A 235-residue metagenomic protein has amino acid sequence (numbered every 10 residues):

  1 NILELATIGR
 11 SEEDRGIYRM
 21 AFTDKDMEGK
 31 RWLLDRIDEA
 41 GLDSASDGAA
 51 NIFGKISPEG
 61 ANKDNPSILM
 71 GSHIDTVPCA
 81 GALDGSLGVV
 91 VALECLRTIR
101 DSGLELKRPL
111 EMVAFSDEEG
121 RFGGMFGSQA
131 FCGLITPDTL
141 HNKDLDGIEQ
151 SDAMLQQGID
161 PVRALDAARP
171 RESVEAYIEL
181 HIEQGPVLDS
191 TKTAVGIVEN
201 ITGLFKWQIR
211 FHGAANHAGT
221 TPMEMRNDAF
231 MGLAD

Functional and structural regions predicted by a protein language model:
N1, K25, G29-L33, P66 (+7 more regions): General structural feature for long, well-ordered alpha-helical segments within catalytic domains of soluble enzymes
N1-A80: Acidic/His- and Gly-rich active-site-bordering loop/insert found across diverse amide/peptide-bond hydrolases
I2, A6-G9, A40-G41, L96-G103 (+6 more regions): Structural signal for hydrophobic packing residues in well-ordered secondary-structure cores of soluble enzyme domains
A21-F22, D84, T139: A generic structural signal for short
A40, K63-I68, E105-L110, E172-A176 (+1 more regions): Short coil/turn connectors at secondary-structure junctions
M70, C79-E119, F205-F211, H217 (+1 more regions): Alpha-helical metal-binding/catalytic segments enriched in His/Glu/Asp
D117-D235: Midchain, well-structured core segments that form catalytic/ion-binding scaffolds
